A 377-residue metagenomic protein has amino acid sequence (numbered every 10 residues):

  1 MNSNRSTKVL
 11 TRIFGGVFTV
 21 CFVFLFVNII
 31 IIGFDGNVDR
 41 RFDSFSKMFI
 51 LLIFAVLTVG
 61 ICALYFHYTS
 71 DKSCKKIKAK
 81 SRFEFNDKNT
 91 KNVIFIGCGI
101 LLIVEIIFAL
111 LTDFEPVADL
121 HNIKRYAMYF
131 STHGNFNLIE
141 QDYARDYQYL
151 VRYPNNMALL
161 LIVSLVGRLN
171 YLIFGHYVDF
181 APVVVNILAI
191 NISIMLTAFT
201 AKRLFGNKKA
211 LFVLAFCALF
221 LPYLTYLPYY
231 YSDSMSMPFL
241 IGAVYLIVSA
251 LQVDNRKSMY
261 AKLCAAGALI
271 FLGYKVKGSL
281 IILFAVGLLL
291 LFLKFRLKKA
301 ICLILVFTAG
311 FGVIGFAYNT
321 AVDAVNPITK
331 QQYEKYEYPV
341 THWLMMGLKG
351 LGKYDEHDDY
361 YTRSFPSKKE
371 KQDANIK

Functional and structural regions predicted by a protein language model:
M1-F108, L303-T308: Start-transfer (signal-anchor) and selected internal transmembrane alpha helices of multi-pass inner/ER membrane
N122-V151, A158, Y354-H357: Extracytosolic helix-loop segments that constitute the early lumenal/periplasmic catalytic or substrate-binding loops
M128, R145-G175, I187-L188: Short hydrophobic/aromatic helix or loop-helix immediately within or flanking a transmembrane segment in polytopic
H133-Y143, D323-K377: Membrane-proximal stem/loop segments at transmembrane-domain junctions that anchor or position
H176-Y177, T197-L219: Transmembrane-helix signature of polytopic, membrane-embedded enzymes that assemble or transfer cell-envelope glycans
V184-L204, G242: Transmembrane-helix motifs of polytopic, lipid-linked glycan transferases
T225-S236: Short acidic/glycine- and proline-prone juxtamembrane loop motifs at membrane-interface regions of multi-pass membrane
K262-K277, G287-L289, T308-F311: Membrane-interface alpha helices of multi-pass inner-membrane proteins
